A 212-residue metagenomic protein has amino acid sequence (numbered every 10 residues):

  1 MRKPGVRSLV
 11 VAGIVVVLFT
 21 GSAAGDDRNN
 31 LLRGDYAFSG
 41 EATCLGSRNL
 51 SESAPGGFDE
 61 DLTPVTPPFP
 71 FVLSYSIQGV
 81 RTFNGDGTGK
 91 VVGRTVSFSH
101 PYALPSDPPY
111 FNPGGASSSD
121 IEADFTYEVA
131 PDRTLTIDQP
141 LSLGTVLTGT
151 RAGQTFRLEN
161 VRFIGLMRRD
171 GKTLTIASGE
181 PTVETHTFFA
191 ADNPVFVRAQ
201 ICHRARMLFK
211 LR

Functional and structural regions predicted by a protein language model:
M1-V10: Bacterial N-terminal signal peptides that target proteins for export
G5, A23-A24: Short, low-complexity disordered leader/linker segments with a strong preference for bacterial N-terminal type II
V10-F19: Bacterial N-terminal signal peptides
A24-R212: Mature soluble binding/inhibitory domains
